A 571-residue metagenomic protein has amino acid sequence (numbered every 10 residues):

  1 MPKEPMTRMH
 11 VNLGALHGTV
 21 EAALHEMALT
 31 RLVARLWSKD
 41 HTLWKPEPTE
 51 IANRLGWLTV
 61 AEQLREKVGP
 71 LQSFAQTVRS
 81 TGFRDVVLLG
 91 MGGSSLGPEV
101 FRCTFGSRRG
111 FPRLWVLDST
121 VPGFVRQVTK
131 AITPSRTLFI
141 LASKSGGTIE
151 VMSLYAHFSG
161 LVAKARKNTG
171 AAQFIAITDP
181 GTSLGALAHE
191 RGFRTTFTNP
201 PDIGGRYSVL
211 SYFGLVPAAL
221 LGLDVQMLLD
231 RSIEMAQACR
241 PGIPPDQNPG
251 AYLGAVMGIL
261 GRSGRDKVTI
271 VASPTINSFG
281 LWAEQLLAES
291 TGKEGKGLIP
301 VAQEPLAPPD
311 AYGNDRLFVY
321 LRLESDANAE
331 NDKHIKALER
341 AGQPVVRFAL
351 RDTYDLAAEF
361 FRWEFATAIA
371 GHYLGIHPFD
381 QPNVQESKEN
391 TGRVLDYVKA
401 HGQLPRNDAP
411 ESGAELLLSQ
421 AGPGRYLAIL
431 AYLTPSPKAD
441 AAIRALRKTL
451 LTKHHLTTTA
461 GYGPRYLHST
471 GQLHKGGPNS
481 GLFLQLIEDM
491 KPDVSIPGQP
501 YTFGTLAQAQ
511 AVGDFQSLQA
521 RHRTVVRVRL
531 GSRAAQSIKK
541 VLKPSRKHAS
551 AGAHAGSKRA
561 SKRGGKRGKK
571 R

Functional and structural regions predicted by a protein language model:
P2-R79, S325, K333-H334, G342 (+10 more regions): Extended, charge-enriched "interface" segments that sit outside catalytic cores
Q76-I243, L321-D326, D332-F348: Glycine-rich phosphate-binding loops that contact phosphosugars or nucleotide phosphates
F83-R136, T269-D310, H454-R465: Anionic-ligand anchoring segments at beta-strand to alpha-helix junctions in alpha/beta enzyme folds, i.e., glycine
L88, F139-L141, A176, T269-I270 (+6 more regions): Structural beta-sheet core signal
K164-L317, N328-A329, A358-T457, H468: Active-site phosphate/pyrophosphate-binding segments
D380, Q385, L418-R425, I429 (+3 more regions): C-terminal amphipathic alpha-helical interaction region
Y466-P500: Conserved, well-ordered active-site substructure
R546-R571: Polybasic, lysine-enriched low-complexity intrinsically disordered terminal tails
